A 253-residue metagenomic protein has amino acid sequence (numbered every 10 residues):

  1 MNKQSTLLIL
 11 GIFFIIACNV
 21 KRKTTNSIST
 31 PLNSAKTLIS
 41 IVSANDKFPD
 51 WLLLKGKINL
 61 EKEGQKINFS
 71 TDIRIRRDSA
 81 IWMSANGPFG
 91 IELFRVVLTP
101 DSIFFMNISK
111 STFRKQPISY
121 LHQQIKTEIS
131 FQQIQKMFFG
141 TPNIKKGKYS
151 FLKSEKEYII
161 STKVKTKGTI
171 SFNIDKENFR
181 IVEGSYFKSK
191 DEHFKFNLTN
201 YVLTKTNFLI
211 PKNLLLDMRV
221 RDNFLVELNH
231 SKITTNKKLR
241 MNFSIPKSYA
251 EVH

Functional and structural regions predicted by a protein language model:
M1-N19: Sec-dependent bacterial lipoprotein signal peptides
C18-I67, H253: N-terminal leader/targeting segments and the immediate start of mature chains
K62-K66, N86-L93, K190-H193, R219-L225: Solvent-exposed loop/turn segments connecting transmembrane beta-strands in outer-membrane beta-barrel proteins
D78: Active-site-proximal cofactor/substrate-binding loop regions of enzyme domains
I81-F131: An acidic-aromatic
Q124-L152: C-terminal low-complexity, charged extensions that often adopt amphipathic alpha-helices
F151-V252: Gly/Pro-enriched, hydrophobic low-complexity segments that function as extracytoplasmic propeptides/linkers
